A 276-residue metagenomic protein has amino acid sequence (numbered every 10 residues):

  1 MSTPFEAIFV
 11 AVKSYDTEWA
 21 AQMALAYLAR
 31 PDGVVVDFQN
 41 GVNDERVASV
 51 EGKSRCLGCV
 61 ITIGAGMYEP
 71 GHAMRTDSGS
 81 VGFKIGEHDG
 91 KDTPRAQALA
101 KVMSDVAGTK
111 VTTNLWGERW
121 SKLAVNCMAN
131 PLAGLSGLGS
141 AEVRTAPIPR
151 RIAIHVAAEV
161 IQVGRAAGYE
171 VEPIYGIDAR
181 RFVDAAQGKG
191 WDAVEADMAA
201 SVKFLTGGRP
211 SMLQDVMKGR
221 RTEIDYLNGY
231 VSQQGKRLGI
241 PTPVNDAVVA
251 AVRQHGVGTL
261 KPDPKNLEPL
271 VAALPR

Functional and structural regions predicted by a protein language model:
M1-A73: Rossmann-like NAD(P)(H) cofactor-binding subdomain of soluble oxidoreductases
S2, R75-S78, F204-L205: Short, flexible turn/loop "capping" segments at secondary-structure junctions
D16-T17, N43, K91-R95, E223: Short phosphate-engaging motifs
W19-Q22, V47, L132, S136 (+1 more regions): Generic hydrophobic alpha-helical membrane-span motif
Y27-L28, V50-R55, P70-D178: Internal alpha-helical scaffold of NAD(P)-dependent oxidoreductase catalytic cores
N40-V42, V60-A65, D89, L115-R119 (+3 more regions): Glycine-rich beta-alpha junction loops
I154-R276: NAD(P)-dependent Rossmann-like dehydrogenase/reductase catalytic/cofactor-binding core
